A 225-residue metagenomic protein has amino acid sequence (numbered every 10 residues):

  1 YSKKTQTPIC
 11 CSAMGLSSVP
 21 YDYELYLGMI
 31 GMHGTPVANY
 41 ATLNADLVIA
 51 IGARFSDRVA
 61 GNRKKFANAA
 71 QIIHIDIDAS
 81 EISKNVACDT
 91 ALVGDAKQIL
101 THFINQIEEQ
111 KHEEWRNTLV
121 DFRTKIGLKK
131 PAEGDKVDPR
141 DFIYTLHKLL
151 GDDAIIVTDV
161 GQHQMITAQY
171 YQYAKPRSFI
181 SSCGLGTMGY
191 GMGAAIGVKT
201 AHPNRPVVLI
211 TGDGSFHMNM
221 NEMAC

Functional and structural regions predicted by a protein language model:
Y1-Q6, R63-N68, T90-A91, Y170-K175 (+1 more regions): Short, solvent-exposed amphipathic alpha-helical segments in soluble enzyme and RNA/protein-processing domains
Y1-S12, D46-L47, D152: Catalytic alpha/large subunits of respiratory electron-transfer oxidoreductases, centered on bis-MGD molybdoenzymes
C10-S12, A50-I51, G94, G134 (+3 more regions): General beta-strand structural signal in soluble alpha/beta enzymes
C10-Y23, Q172, H202-N204: Conserved catalytic cysteine-centered active-site region of acyl-thioester-dependent Claisen-condensing enzymes
G15-T118: Glycine-rich, acidic loop regions that bind phosphate or pyrophosphate groups
V37-L47, G52-S56, M165-C225: Thiamine diphosphate
V120-N204: Active-site diphosphate/adenylate-binding microenvironment
